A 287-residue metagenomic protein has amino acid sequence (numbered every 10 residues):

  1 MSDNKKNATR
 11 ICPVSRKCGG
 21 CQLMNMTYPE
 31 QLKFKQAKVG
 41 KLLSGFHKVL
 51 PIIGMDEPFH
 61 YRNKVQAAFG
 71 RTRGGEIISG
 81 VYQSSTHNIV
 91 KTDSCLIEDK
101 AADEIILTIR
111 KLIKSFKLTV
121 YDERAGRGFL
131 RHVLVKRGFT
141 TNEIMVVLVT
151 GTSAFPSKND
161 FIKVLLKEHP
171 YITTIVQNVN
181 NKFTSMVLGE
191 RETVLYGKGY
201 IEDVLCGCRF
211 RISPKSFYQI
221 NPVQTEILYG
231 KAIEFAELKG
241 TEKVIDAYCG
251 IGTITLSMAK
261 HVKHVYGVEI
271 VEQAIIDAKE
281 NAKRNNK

Functional and structural regions predicted by a protein language model:
M1-T193, E234-T241: SAM-dependent transferase fold signal centered on methyltransferase-like domains, encompassing both Class I
S2-K5, S157-K287: Rossmann-like S-adenosyl-L-methionine
